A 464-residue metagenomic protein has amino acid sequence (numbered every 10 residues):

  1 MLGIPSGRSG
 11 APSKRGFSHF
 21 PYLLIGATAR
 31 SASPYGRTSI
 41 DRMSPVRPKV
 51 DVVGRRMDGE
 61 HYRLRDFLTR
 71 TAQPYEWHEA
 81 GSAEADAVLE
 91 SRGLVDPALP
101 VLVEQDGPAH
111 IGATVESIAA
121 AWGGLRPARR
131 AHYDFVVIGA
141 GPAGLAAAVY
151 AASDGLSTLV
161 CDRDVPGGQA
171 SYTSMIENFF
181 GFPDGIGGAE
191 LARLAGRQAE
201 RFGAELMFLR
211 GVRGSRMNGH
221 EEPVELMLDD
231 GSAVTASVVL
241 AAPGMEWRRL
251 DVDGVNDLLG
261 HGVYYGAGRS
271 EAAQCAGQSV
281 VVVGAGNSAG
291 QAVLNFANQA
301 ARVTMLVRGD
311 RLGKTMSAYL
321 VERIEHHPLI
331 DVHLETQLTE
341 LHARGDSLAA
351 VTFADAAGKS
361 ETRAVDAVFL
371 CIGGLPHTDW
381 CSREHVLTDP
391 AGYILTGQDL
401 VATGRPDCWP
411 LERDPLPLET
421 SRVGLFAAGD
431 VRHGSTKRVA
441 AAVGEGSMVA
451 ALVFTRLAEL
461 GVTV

Functional and structural regions predicted by a protein language model:
M1-R47, T69-T71, E459: Intrinsically disordered, low-complexity proline-rich regions
P48, A192-A236, P243, A297-E412 (+1 more regions): A Rossmann-like FAD-binding core segment of flavoenzymes
P48-G54, S279-V282: Short hydrophobic beta-strand segments
R55-L99, G107-P108, S171-A233, K314-Q337: N-terminal Rossmann-like dinucleotide/flavin-binding domain of flavoprotein oxidoreductases that bind FAD/FMN
W77, D86-I138, S153-D154, S171-Y172 (+7 more regions): FAD-binding core/adjacent interface of flavoenzyme oxidoreductases
A128-P166, D251, L259, Y265-A318 (+3 more regions): Rossmann-like dinucleotide/flavin-binding elements
V238, A367, G424-F426: Conserved catalytic-site loops of classical short-chain dehydrogenases/reductases
